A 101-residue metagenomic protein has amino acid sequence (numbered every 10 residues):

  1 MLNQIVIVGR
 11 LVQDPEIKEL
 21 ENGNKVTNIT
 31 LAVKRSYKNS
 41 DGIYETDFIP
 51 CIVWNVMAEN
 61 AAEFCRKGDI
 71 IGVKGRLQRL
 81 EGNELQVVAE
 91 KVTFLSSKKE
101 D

Functional and structural regions predicted by a protein language model:
M1-D101: Single-stranded nucleic acid-binding surfaces, predominantly the OB-fold ssDNA-binding core
